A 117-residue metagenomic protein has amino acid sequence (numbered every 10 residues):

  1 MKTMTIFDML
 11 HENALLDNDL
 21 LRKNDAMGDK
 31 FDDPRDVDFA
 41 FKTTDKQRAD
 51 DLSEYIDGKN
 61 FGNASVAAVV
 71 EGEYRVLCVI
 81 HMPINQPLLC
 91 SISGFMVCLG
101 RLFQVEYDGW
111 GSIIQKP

Functional and structural regions predicted by a protein language model:
M1-P117: Long, contiguous binding/interaction regions
